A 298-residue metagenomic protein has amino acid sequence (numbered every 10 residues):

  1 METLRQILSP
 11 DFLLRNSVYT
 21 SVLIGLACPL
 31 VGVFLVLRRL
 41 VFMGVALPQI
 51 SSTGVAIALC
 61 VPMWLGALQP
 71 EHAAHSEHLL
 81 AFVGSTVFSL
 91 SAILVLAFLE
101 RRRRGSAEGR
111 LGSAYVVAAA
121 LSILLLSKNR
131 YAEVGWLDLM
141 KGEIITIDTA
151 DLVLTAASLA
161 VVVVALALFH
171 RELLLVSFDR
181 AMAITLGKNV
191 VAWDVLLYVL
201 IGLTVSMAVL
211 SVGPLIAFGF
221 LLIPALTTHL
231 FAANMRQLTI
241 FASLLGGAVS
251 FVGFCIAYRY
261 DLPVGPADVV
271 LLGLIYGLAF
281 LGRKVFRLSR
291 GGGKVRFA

Functional and structural regions predicted by a protein language model:
M1-L26: Membrane-interfacial amphipathic/re-entrant helices at transmembrane-helix boundaries
L4-I7, R103-F169: Transmembrane helix-bundle core of multi-pass membrane transporters and related energy-transducing complexes
T20, H78-T86, E108, G112 (+3 more regions): Loop-to-transmembrane alpha-helix initiation sites
V33-I50, V55-A132, T228-I240, A257-Y260: Short loop segments and helix-boundary regions at transmembrane helix junctions of multi-pass inner-membrane proteins
I50-C60, S113-L125, T146, V190-L200 (+2 more regions): Small-residue-rich segments of transmembrane alpha-helices in multi-pass membrane proteins, especially helix faces
D151-P224: Helix-loop-helix "hairpin" substructures at the membrane interface of multi-pass membrane proteins
A217-P266: Transmembrane alpha-helical segments in multi-pass inner-membrane proteins
L262-A298: Cytosolic-side transmembrane-helix boundaries in multi-pass membrane proteins
